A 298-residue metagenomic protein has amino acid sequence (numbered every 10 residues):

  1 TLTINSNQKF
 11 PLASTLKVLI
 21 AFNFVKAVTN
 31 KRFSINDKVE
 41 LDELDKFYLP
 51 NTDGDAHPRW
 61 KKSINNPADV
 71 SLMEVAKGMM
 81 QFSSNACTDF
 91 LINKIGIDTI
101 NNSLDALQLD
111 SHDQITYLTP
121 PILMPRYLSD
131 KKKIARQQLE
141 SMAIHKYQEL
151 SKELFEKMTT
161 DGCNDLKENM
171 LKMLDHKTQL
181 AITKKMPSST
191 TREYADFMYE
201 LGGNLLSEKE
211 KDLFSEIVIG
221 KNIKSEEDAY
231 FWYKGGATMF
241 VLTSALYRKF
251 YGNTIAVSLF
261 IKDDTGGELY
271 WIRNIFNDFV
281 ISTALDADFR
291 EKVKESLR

Functional and structural regions predicted by a protein language model:
T1, D42-Y48, M79, E149-E156 (+1 more regions): Short low-complexity stretches enriched in small and charged residues
T1-P125: Active-site-adjacent loops and short helices of periplasmic peptidoglycan-processing enzymes
D42, A143, D286-A287: Helix N-terminus capping/helix-initiation residues
P50, D105-A106, Y117-L118, S129-K131 (+3 more regions): Alpha-helix boundary/capping detector
D53, I64-A68, T160-G162, E208-K211: Short acidic/polar alpha-helix capping motifs at helix-coil junctions
K61-A68, D130, A135-R136, F240: Carbohydrate-binding/catalytic loop surfaces
A76, F82-E193, F197: Mid-domain, small-residue-enriched loop/turn segments at the edges of structured enzyme/sensor domains
K152-T160, K167-R298: Structured C-terminal helix/loop/strand segments within mature extracytoplasmic catalytic/sensor domains
